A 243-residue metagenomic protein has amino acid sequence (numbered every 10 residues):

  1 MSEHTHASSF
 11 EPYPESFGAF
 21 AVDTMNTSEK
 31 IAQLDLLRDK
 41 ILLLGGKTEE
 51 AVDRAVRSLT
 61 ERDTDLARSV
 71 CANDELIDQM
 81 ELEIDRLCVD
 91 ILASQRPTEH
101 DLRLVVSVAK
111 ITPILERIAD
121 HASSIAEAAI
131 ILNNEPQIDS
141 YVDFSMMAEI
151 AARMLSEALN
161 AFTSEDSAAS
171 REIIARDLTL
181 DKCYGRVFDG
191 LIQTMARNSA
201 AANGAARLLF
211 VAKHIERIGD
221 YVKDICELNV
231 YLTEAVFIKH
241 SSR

Functional and structural regions predicted by a protein language model:
S2-H6, F10-R243: Cytosolic, long alpha-helical scaffolding segments
